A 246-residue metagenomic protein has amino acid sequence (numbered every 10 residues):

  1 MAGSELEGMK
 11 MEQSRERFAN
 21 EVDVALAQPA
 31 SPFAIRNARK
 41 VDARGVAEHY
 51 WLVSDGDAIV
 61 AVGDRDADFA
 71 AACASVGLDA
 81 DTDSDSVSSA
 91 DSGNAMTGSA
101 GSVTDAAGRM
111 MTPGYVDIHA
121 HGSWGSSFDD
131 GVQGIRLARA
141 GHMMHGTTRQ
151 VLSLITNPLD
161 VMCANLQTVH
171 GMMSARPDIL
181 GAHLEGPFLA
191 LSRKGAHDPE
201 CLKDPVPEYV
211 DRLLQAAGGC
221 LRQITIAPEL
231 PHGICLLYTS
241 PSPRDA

Functional and structural regions predicted by a protein language model:
G3-S75, S84: N-terminal metal-binding scaffold of metallo-dependent hydrolase/deaminase domains
P29-I35, R44, A70-D85, M96-R136 (+1 more regions): Replace "His-x-His-based motif
V76-D79, A107, N165-R176: Short amphipathic alpha-helices and their capping/turn segments at secondary-structure boundaries
H121, R136-N165, D178-L191, A217-P231: Divalent metal-dependent hydrolysis catalytic cores, especially in the metallo-beta-lactamase
R139, L166-H170, V210, L237: Generic structural signal for well-ordered alpha-helices, preferentially at hydrophobic/aromatic core positions
A190-Q215: Conserved phosphate-binding/catalytic loop of the ribokinase/pfkB sugar-kinase fold
P205, G218, P231-L237: Acidic, metal/ion-coordinating pockets
Y238-A246: Single conserved hydrophobic/aromatic residue that forms the stacking wall/gate of nucleotide- or nucleobase-binding
